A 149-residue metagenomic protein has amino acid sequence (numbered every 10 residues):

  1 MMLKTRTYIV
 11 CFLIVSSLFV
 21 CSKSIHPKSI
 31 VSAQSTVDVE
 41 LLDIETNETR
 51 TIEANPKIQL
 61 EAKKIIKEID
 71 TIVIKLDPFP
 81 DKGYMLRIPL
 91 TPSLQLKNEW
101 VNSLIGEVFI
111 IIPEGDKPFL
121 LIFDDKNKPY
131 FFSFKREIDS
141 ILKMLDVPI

Functional and structural regions predicted by a protein language model:
M2-V10: Bacterial N-terminal signal peptides that target proteins for export
V10-F19: Bacterial N-terminal signal peptides
C21-A33: Sec-dependent signal peptide cleavage junction
V37-I52: Acidic/histidine-rich, surface-exposed loop or edge segments in extracytoplasmic proteins
V37-L41, K117-I122: Short polybasic amphipathic segments
R50-G115: Mature extracytoplasmic domains of secretory-pathway proteins
G106-I111, P118-F123, S133: Short, conserved beta-strand/beta-arch hydrophobic-aromatic motifs that form part of recognition grooves or interface
D124-I149: C-terminal partner/receptor-binding element of secreted or periplasmic proteins
